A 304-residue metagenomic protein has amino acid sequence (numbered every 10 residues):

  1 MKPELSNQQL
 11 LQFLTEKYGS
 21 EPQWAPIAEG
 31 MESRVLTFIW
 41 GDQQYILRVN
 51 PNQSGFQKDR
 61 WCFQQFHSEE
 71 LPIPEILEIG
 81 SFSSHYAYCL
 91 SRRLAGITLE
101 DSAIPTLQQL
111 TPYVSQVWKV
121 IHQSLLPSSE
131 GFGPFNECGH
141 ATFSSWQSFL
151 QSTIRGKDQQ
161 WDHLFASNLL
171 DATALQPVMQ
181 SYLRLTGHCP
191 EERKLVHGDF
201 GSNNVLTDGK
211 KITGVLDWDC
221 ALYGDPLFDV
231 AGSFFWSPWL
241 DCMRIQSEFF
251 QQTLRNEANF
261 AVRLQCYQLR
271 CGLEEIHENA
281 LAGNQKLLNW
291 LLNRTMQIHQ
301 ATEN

Functional and structural regions predicted by a protein language model:
K2-K17, Q123-G198, R294, I298-E303: An alpha-helical support segment within catalytic cores of ATP-dependent transferases
L14-E21, E69-P72, E257: Short secondary-structure junctions
W24-S144, S148, P190: ATP-binding pocket architecture of kinase catalytic cores
A28, P51, G80, N204 (+3 more regions): Structured beta->alpha junctions
S33, L99, Q108-Y113, E191-E192 (+2 more regions): Helix-rich C-terminal or lid/interface subdomains of diverse kinases
R34-I39, P177-F228: Active-site acidic catalytic loop and adjacent metal/ATP-binding pocket of ATP-dependent phosphoryl transfer enzymes
V35, L47, F63, I76 (+9 more regions): Generic structural signal for small/hydrophobic residues in well-ordered secondary structure, especially within
I46-N50, E78, G133-P134, L195-G198 (+3 more regions): Short beta-strand segments
